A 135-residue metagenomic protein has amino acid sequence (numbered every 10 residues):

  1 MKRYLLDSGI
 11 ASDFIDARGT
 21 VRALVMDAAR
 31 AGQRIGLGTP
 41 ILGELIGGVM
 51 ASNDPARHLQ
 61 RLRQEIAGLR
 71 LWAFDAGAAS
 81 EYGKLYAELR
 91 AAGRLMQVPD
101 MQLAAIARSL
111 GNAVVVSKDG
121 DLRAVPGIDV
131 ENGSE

Functional and structural regions predicted by a protein language model:
M1, A104, R108-E135: Acidic, PIN/NYN-like endoribonuclease modules and their adjacent C-terminal/linker elements
M1-L37, V49-Q64: Short, well-structured N-terminal submotif of metal-dependent ribonuclease cores
D7, D13, L37-G38, M96-Q97 (+2 more regions): Histidine- and aromatic-rich ligand-binding microenvironments
D7-S8, L45, Y82, A107: Generic structural signal for small/hydrophobic residues in well-ordered secondary structure, especially within
A11-S12, V21, L42-L45, A79 (+1 more regions): A generic structural signal for short hydrophobic patches within well-formed alpha-helices
D13-F14, L24, G48, Y82 (+2 more regions): Residues that scaffold the ATP/ADP-binding catalytic core of kinase and kinase-like folds
L69-V114: Active-site neighborhoods of divalent-metal-dependent phosphate/nucleic-acid chemistry enzymes
